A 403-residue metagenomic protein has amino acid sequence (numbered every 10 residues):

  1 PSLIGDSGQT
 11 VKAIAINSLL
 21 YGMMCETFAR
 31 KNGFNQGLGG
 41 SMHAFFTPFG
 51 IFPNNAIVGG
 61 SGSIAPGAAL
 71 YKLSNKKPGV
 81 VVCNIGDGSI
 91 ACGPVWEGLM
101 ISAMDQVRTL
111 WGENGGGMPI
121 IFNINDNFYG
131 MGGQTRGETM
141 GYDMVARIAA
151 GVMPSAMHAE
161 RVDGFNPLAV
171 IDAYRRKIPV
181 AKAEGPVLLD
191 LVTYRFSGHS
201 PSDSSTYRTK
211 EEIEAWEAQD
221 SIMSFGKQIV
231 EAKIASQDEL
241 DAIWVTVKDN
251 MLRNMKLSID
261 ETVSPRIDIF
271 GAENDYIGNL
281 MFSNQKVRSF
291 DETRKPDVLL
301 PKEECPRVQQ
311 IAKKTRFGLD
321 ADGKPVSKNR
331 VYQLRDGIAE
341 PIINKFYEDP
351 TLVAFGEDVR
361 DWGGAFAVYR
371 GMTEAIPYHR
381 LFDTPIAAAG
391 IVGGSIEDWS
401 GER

Functional and structural regions predicted by a protein language model:
P1, F196-I376, I386: Conserved acidic/glycine
P1-I120, G130, Q134-P154, G401: Cofactor-binding active-site loop characterized by glycine-rich and histidine/acidic residues
P1-S63, S327-R403: Long, structured ligand/cofactor-binding scaffold of large enzymes
I14-N17, G93-E97, M131-G137, D172 (+3 more regions): Short acidic, glycine/serine/threonine-rich loops at helix termini
K76-G79, G137-R176, E217-W244: Conserved thiamine diphosphate
D126-F128, N166, L191-G198, V247: Glycine-rich beta-alpha junction loops
R176-A183, D190: Long, amphipathic alpha-helical stalk/connector segments used for oligomerization, subunit docking, or mechanical
